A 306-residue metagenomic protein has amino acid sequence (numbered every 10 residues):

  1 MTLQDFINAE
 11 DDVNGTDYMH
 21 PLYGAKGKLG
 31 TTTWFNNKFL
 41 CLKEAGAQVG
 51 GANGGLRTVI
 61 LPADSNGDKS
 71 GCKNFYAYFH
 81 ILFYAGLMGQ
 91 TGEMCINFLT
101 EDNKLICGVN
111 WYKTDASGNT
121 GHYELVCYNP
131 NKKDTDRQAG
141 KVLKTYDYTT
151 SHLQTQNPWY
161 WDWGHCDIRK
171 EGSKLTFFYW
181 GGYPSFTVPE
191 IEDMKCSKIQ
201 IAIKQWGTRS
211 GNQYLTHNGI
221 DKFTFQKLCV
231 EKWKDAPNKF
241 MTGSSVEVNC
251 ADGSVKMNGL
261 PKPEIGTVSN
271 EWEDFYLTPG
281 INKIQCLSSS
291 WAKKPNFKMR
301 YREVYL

Functional and structural regions predicted by a protein language model:
M1-G46, T216-H217, K227: Extracellular carbohydrate-recognition regions
G27-Y146, T224: Secretory/extracellular carbohydrate-interaction modules and structurally similar beta-sandwich "look-alikes"
K73, D162, V268-K283: A glycine-anchored, Pro-Gly-centered beta-turn/N-cap motif
F79, Q154-K195, S254-N258: Carbohydrate-binding surfaces in secreted/extracellular proteins
Y123-H165, P184-P189: Short, aromatic/His-centered strand-loop micro-motif at the edge of beta-sheets
V188-K222: Flexible glycan-contacting loops in extracellular carbohydrate-active proteins
G211-V268: Intrinsically disordered, low-complexity segments enriched in Gly and acidic/Ser/Thr residues that form flexible
S290-L306: C-terminal interaction-tip segments
